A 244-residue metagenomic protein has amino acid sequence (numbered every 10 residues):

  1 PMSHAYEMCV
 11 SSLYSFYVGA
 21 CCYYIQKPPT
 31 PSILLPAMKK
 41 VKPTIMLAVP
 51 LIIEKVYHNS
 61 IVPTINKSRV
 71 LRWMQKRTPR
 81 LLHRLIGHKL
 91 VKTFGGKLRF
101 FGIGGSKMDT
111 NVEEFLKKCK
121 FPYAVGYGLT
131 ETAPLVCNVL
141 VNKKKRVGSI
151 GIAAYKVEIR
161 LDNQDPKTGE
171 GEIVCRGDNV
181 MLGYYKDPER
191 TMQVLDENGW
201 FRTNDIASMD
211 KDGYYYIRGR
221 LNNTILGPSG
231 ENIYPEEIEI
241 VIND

Functional and structural regions predicted by a protein language model:
P1, G105, G128, G151 (+2 more regions): Active-site glycine-centered loops adjacent to acidic/histidine catalytic or metal-binding residues that shape
A5-H88, K97: Conserved AMP-binding/adenylation subdomain of ANL enzymes
C22-I25, F101-I103, L226-G227: Short catalytic-loop micro-motif centered on adjacent basic/acidic residues
Y23-I25, M108-G171, N179-L182, M192-W200: Conserved ATP-binding loop and adjacent catalytic segment of the adenylate-forming AMP-binding
L51-E54, S106-K107, N179, R220: Alpha-helix/helix-capping structural signal
W73-F121: Short gly/Ser/Thr-rich phosphate-binding loop of adenylate-forming enzymes
R160, D165-G227, N232: Conserved ATP-binding/catalytic segment of the ANL
